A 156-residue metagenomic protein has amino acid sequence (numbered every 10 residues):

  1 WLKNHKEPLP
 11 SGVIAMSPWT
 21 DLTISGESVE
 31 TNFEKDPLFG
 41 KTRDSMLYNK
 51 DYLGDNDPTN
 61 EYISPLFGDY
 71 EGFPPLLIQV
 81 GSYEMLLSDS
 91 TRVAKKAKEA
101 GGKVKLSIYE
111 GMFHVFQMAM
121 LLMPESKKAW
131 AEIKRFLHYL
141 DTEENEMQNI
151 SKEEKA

Functional and structural regions predicted by a protein language model:
W1-A156: Alpha/beta-hydrolase superfamily serine-hydrolase fold, recognizing
